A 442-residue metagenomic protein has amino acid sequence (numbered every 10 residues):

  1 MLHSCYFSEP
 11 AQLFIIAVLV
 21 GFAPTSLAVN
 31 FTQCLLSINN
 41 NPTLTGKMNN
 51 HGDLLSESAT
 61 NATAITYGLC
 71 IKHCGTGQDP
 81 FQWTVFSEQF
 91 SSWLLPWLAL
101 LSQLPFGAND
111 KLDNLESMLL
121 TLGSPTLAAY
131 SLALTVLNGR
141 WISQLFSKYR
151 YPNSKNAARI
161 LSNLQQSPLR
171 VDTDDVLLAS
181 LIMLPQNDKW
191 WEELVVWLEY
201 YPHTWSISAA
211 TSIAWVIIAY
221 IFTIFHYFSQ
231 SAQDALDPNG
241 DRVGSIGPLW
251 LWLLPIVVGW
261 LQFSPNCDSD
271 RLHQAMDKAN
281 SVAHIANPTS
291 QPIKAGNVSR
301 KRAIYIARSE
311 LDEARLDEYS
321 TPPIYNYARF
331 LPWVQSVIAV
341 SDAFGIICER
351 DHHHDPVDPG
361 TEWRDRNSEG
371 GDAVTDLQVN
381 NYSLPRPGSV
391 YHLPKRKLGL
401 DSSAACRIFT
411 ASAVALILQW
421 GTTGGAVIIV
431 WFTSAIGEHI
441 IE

Functional and structural regions predicted by a protein language model:
L2-E442: Alpha-helical transmembrane segments of secretory-pathway, organelle, and plasma-membrane proteins
